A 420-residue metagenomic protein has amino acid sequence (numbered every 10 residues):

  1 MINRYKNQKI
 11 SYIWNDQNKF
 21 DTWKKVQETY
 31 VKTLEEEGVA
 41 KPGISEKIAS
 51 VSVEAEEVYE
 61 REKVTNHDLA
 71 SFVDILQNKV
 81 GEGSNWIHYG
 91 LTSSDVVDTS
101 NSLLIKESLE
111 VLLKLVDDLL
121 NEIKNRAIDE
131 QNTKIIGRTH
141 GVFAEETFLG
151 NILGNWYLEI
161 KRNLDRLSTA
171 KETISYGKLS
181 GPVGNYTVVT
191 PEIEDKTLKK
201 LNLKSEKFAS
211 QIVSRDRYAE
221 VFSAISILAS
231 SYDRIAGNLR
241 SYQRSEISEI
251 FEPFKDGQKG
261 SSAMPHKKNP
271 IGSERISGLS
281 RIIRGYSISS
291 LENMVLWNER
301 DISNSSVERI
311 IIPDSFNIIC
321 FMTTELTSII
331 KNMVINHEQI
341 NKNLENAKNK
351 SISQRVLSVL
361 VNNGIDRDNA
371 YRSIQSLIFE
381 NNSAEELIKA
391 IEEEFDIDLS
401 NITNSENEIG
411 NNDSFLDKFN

Functional and structural regions predicted by a protein language model:
M1, L76-S93, V189-F208, S289 (+1 more regions): Acidic, low-complexity proline/glycine-rich segments
M1-V26, E36-V39, E46, S50 (+3 more regions): Glycine-rich cofactor/substrate-binding loops
N18-T29, K114-D117, N121, S226 (+1 more regions): Alpha-helical bundle segments that constitute or directly flank the non-heme di-iron/ferroxidase center
E28-T29, A70-S71, T99-L103, I160 (+3 more regions): A generic alpha-helix surface/boundary motif
G43-E56, H88-T99, P253-Q258: A short glycine/small-residue-enriched secondary-structure motif
A55-V80: N-terminal low-complexity, intrinsically disordered segments
Y89-K134: Hydrophobic alpha-helical hairpins/lids featuring a short glycine-rich hinge
N101-K114, I128, V142-L296, S303-N304 (+1 more regions): Charged, flexible cofactor/metal-binding loops and thiol motifs
